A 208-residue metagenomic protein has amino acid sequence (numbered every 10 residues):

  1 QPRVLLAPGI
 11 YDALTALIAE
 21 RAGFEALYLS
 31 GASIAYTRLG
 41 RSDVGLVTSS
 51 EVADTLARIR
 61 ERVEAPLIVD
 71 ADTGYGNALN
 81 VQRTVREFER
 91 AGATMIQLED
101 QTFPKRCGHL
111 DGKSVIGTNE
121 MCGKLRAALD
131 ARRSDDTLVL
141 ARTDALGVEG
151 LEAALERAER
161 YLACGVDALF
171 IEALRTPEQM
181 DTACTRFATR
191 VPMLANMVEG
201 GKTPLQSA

Functional and structural regions predicted by a protein language model:
Q1-A208: Alpha/beta enzyme core
